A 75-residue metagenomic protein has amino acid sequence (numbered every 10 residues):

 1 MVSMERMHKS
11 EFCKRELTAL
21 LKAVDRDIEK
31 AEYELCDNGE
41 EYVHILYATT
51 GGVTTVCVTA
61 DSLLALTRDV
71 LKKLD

Functional and structural regions predicted by a protein language model:
M1-A31, L71: Negatively charged, low-complexity tracts enriched in Asp/Glu with abundant Ser/Thr
D27-A65: Acidic, low-complexity, intrinsically disordered interaction modules
T67-D75: Short, surface-exposed secondary-structure junctions/capping segments
